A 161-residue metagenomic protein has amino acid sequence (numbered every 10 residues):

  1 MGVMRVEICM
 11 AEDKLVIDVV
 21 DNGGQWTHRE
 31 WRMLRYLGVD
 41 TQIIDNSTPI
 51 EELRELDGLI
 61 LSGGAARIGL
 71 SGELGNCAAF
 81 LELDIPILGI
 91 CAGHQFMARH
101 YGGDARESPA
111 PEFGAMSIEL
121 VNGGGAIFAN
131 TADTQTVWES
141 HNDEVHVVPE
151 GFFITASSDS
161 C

Functional and structural regions predicted by a protein language model:
M1-C9: Short, Lys/Arg-enriched N-terminal segments with co-localized hydrophobic residues within the first ~10-30 amino acids
A11-D13, F153: N-terminal subdomain of lithium-sensitive/metallo-dependent phosphomonoesterases centered on the IMPase/IPPase/PAP
K14-V20, G24-I90, H94-Y101: Flexible gly/pro-rich beta->alpha loop and the following alpha-helix that scaffold active-site loops
L61, L74-I90, Q95-C161: Pocket-forming structural segment of enzyme catalytic cores
